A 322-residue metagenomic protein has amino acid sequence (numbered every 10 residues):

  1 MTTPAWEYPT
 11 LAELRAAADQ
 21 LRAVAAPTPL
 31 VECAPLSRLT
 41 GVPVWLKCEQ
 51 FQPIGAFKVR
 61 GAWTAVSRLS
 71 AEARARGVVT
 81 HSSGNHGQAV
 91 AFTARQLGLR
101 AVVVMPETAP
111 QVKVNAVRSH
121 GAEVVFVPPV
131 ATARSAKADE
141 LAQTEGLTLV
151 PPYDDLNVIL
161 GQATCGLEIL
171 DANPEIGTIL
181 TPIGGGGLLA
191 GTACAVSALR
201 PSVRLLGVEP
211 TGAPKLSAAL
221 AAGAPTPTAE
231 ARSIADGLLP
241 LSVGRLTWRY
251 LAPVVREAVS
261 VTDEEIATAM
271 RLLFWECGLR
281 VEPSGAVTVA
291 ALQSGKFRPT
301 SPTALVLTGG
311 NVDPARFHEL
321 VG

Functional and structural regions predicted by a protein language model:
M1-G322: PLP-dependent amino-acid enzyme catalytic core
